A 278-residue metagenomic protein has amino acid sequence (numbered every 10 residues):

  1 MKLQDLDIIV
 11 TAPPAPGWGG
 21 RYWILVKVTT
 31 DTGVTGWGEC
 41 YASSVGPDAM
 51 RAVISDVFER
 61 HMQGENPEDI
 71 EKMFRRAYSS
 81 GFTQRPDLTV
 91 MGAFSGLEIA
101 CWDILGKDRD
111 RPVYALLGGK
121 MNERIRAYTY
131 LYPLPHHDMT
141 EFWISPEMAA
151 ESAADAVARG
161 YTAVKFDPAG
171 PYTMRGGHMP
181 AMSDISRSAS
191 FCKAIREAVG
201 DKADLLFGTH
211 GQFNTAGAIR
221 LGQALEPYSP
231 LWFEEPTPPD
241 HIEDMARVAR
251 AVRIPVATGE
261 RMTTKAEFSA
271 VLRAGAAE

Functional and structural regions predicted by a protein language model:
M1-W37, Y41-S44: Structured beta-strand/loop patches that form or line metal/cofactor-binding pockets in enzymes
L3, G33, F58, L97 (+5 more regions): Conserved, mostly hydrophobic/aromatic
I9, Q212, P238-P239, R261-T263: Short beta->alpha connector loops
T29-D108: Metal- or metallocofactor-binding catalytic centers and their adjacent structured scaffolds across diverse enzyme
E98-L134, R159-T162: Glycine-rich, aromatic-flanked loop segments that form ligand/cofactor-binding clefts across common enzyme folds
D103, A115, G119, K193 (+2 more regions): Active-site phosphate/pyrophosphate- and oxyanion-stabilizing loops and adjacent acidic/basic residues in soluble
R124, Y128-A251: Metal-dependent enolase-superfamily TIM-barrel catalytic cores that perform enediolate-based chemistry
D240, D244-E278: Catalytic alpha/beta core domains of metabolic enzymes, predominantly
